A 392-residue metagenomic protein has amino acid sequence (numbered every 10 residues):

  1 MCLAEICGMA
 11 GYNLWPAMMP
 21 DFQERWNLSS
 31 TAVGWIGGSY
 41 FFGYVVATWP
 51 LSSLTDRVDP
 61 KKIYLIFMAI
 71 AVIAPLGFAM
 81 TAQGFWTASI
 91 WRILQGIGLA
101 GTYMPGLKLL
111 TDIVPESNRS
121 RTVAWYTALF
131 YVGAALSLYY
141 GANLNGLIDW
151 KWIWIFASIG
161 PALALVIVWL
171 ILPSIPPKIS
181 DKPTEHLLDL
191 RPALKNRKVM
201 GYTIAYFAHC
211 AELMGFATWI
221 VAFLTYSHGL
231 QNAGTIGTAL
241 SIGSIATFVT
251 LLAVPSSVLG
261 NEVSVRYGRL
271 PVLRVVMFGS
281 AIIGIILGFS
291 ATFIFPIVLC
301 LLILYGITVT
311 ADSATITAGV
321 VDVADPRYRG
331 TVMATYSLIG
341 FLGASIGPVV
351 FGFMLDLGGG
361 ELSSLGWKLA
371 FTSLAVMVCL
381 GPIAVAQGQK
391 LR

Functional and structural regions predicted by a protein language model:
W15-P16, K198-V254, G347-P348: Extracytoplasmic gate region of multi-pass secondary transporters
V46-G84: Conserved MFS/SLC helix-loop-helix module at the cytosolic interface between two early adjacent transmembrane helices
R57-M68, V265-M277: Cytoplasmic membrane-interface "Motif A"-like loop-to-helix N-cap segments of 12-TM Major Facilitator Superfamily
W91-L129: Cytoplasmic helix-loop-helix junction between adjacent transmembrane helices in 12-TM secondary transporters
W125-L172: Helix-loop-helix hairpin linking two adjacent transmembrane segments in secondary transporters
W152-W169, K368-A386: Symmetry-related core transmembrane helices of the 12-TM Major Facilitator Superfamily/SLC fold
I175-I204: Juxtamembrane intracellular "pre-TM" segments in multi-pass secondary transporters
L270-I316: C-terminal transmembrane helical hairpin of 12-TM major facilitator-type secondary transporters
